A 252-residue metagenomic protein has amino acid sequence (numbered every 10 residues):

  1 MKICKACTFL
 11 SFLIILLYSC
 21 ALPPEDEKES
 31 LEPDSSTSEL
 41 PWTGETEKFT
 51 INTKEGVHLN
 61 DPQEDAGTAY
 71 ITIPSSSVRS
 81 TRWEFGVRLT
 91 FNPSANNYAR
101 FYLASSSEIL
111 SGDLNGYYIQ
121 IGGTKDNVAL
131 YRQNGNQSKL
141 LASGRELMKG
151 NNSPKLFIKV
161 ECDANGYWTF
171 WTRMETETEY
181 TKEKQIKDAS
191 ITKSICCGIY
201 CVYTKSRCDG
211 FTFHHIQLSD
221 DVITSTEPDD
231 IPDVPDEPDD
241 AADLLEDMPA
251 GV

Functional and structural regions predicted by a protein language model:
M1-T8: Bacterial N-terminal signal peptides that target proteins for export
L17-S19: C-terminal motif of bacterial Sec signal peptides marking the signal peptidase cleavage site
A21-T46, S225-P249: Extracellular carbohydrate-recognition regions
E47-G67: Short carbohydrate-recognition loop motifs
D61-L130: Secretory/extracellular carbohydrate-interaction modules and structurally similar beta-sandwich "look-alikes"
F85, N151-Q185: Carbohydrate-binding surfaces in secreted/extracellular proteins
N134-F157: Short, aromatic/His-centered strand-loop micro-motif at the edge of beta-sheets
A189-V252: Ligand-recognition surfaces built from glycine- and aromatic
